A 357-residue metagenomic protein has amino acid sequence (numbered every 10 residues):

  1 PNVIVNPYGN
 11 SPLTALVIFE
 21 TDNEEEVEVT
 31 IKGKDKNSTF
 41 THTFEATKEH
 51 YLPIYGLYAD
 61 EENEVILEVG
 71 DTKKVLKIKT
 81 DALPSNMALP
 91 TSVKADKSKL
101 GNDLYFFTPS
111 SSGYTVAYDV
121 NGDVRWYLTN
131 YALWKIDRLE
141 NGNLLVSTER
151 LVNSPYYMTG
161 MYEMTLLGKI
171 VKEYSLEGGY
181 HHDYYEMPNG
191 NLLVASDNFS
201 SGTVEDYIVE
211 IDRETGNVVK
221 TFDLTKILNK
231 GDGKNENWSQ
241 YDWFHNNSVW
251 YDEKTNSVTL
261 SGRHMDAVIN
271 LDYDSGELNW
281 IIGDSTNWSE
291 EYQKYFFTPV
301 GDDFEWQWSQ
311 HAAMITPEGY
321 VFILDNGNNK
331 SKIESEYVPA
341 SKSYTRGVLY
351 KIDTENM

Functional and structural regions predicted by a protein language model:
V3-V27, I31, Y51, Y55 (+2 more regions): Histidine-/acidic-rich catalytic cores in large beta-rich domains
D35-N37: Short, solvent-exposed loop/linker segments at beta-strand-coil boundaries, enriched for Pro/Gly and Ser/Thr
T41-T47: Short beta-strand segments within Ig-like beta-sandwich modules, predominantly Fibronectin type-III
